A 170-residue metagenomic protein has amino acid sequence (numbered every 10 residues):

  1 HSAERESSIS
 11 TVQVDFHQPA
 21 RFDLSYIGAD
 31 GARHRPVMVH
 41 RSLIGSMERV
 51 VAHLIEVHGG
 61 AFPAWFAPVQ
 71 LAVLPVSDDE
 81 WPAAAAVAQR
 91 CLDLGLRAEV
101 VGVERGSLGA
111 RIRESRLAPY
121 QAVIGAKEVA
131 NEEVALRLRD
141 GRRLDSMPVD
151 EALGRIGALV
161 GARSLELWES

Functional and structural regions predicted by a protein language model:
H1-S170: NTP/phosphate- and nucleic-acid-binding module
